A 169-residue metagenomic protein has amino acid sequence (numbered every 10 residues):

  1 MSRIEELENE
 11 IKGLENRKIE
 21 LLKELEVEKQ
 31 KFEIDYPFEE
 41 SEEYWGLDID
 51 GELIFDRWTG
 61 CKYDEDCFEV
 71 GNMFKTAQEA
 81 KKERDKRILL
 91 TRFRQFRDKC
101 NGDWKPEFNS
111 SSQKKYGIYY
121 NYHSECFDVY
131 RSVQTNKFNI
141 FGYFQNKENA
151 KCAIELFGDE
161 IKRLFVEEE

Functional and structural regions predicted by a protein language model:
M1-E169: Structural boundary micro-motifs
